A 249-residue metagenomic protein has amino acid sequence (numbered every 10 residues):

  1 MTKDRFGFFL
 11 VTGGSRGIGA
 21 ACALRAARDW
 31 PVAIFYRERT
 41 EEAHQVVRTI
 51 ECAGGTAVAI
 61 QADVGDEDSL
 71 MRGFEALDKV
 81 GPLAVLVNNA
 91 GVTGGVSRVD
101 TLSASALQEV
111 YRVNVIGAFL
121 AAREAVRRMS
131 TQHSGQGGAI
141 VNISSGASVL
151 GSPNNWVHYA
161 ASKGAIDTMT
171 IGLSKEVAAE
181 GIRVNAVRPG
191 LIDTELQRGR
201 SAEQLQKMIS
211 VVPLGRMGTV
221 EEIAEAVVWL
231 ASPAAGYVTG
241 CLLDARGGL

Functional and structural regions predicted by a protein language model:
S15-R16: Conserved glycine-rich cofactor-binding loop
S97-V99, S103-Y111, Q197, Q204 (+1 more regions): Substrate-binding pocket helix/loop in short-chain dehydrogenase/reductase
D100-F119, V141, I166, L214: Catalytic Tyr-X3-Lys loop
A122, S162: Active-site helix of classical SDR
R127, K175-E176, G236: Alpha-helical segment proximal to the catalytic Tyr-Lys
S145: Residue(s) in the substrate-gating loop at a strand-loop-helix junction that position the organic substrate next
A178, R183, V238-G240: Short, small/polar-rich loop/turn modules that mediate ligand/substrate recognition or access, typified
R216-A245: C-terminal substrate-recognition "lid" of short-chain dehydrogenase/reductases
